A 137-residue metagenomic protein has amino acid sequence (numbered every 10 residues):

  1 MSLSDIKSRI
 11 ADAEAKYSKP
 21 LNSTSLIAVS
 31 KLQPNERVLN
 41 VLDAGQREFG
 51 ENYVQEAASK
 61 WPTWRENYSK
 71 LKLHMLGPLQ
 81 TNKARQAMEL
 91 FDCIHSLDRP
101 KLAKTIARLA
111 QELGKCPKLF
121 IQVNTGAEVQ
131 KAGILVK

Functional and structural regions predicted by a protein language model:
M1-K137: Conserved alpha/beta-domain cores
